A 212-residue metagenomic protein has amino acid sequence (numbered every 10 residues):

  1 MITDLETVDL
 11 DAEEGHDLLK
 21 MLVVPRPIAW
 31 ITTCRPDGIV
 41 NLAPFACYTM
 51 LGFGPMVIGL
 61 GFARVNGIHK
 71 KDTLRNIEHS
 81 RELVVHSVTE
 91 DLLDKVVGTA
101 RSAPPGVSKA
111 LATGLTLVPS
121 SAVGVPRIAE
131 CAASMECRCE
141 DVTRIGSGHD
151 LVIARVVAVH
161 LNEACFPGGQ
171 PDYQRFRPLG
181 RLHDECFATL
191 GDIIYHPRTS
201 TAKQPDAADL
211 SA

Functional and structural regions predicted by a protein language model:
M1-A212: Basic, polyanion-binding surface patches
